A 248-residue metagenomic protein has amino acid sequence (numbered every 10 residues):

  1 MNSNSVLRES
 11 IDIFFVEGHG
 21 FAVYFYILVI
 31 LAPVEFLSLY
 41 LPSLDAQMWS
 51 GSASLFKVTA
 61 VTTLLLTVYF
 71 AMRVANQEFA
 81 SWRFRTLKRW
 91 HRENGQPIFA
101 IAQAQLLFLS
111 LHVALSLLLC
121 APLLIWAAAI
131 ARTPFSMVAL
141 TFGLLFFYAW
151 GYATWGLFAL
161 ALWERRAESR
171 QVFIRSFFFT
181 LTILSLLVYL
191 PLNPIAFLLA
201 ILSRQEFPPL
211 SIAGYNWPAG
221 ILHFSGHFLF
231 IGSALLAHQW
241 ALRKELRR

Functional and structural regions predicted by a protein language model:
M1-T86, I98-R248: Hydrophobic alpha-helical transmembrane segments of membrane proteins
N94-G95: Glycine/proline-centered hinge or cleavage motifs at structural transition points of membrane proteins
